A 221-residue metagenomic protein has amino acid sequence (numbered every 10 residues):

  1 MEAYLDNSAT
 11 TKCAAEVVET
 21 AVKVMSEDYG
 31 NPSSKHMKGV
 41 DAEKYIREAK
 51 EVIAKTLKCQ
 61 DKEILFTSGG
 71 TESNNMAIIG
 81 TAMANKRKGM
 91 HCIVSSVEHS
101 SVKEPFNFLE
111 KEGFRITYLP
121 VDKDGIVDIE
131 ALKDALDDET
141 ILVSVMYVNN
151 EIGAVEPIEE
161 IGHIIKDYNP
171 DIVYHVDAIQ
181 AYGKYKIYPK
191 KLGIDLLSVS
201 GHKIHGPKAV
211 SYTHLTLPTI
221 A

Functional and structural regions predicted by a protein language model:
M1-S34: N-terminal "arm"/small-domain region of PLP-dependent enzymes with the aminotransferase-like
S33-E72, M76: Conserved N-terminal alpha-helix of the aminotransferase class I/II PLP-enzyme fold
Q60-I64, K88-M90, D138-E139, D171: Short acidic capping loops at alpha-helix termini that bridge into adjacent secondary structure
T81-S101, R115, P120: Conserved PLP-anchoring active-site segment centered on the Schiff-base-forming lysine
T117, V121-A181: Active-site phosphate-binding strand-loop segment of PLP-dependent enzymes
L196-A209: Active-site PLP-lysine loop of aminotransferase-like
H214-A221: Single conserved hydrophobic/aromatic residue that forms the stacking wall/gate of nucleotide- or nucleobase-binding
